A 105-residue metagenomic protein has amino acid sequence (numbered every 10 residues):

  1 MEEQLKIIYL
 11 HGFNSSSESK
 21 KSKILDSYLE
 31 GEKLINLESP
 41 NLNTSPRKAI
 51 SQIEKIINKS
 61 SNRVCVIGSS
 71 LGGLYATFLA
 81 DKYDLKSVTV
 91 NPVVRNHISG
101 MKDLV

Functional and structural regions predicted by a protein language model:
M1-E2, M101-V105: Serine-hydrolase catalytic core
E2-S60: Active-site catalytic motif of lipid deacylating hydrolases and related acyltransferases
G12-F13, P40-N43, L85-I98: Active-site nucleophile loop of the alpha/beta-hydrolase fold
L29, L79-A80: Aromatic pocket-lining residues of Rossmann-like dinucleotide-binding sites
A49, H97-D103: Short, charged, surface-exposed secondary-structure boundary motifs
C65-I67, S87: Conserved alpha/beta-hydrolase fold motif
I67-A76: Gly/Ala-rich beta-loop-alpha elbow adjacent to hydrolase catalytic centers
